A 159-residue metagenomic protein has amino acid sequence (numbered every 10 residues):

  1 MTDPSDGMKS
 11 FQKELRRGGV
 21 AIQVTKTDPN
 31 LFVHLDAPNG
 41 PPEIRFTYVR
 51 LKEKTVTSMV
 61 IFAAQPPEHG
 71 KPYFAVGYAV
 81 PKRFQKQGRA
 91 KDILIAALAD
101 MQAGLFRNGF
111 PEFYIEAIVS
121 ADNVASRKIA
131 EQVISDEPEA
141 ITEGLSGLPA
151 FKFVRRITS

Functional and structural regions predicted by a protein language model:
T2-L15, V20-A21, A103-G104, S146-K152: Long, compositionally biased, intrinsically disordered segments
F11-K71: Acetyl-CoA-dependent GNAT
G77-R89, S120: A short, internal acetyl-CoA/4′-phosphopantetheine-binding micro-motif in the GNAT/acyltransferase core
K86-Q102, K128, Q132: Conserved acetyl-CoA-binding loop-helix of GNAT-fold acetyltransferases
D100-E112, I134: Alpha-helix termini
P111-R127, G144-S146: Conserved beta-strand-loop-alpha-helix junction that forms the acyl-donor binding cleft
I134-K152: Conserved catalytic-core motifs of GNAT/GCN5-like acyltransferases
V154-S159: Short beta-strand-to-coil "C-cap" segments at the C-terminal boundary of structured domains/repeats, marking
